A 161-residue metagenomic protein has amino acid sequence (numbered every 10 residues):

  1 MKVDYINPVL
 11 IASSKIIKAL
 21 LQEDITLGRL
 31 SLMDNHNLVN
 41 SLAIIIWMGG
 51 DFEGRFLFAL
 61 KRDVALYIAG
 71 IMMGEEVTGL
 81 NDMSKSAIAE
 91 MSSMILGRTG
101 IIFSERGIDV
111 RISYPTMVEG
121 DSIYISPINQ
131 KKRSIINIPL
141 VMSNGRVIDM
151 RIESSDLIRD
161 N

Functional and structural regions predicted by a protein language model:
M1-N161: N-terminal auxiliary interaction/assembly segments of multi-subunit proteins
